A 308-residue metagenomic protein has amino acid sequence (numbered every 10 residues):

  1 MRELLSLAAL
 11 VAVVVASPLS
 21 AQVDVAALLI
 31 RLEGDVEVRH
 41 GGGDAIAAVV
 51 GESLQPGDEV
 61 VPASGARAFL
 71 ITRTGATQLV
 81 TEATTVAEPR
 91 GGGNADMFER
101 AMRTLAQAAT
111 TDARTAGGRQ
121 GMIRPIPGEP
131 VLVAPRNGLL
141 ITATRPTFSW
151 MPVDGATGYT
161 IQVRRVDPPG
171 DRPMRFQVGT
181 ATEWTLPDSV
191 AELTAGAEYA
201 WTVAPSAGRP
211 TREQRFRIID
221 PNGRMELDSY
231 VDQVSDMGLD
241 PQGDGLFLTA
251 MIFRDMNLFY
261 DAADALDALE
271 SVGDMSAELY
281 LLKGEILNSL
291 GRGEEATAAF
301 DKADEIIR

Functional and structural regions predicted by a protein language model:
Q22-G43, V61-A76, E82-G118: Glycine- and acidic-residue-biased ligand/ion/polar-headgroup-sensing regions
R119-D240: Long, contiguous interaction/recruitment modules in multidomain scaffold/adaptor proteins
D240, D274-M275, R308: Short coil turns that delineate tetratricopeptide repeat
